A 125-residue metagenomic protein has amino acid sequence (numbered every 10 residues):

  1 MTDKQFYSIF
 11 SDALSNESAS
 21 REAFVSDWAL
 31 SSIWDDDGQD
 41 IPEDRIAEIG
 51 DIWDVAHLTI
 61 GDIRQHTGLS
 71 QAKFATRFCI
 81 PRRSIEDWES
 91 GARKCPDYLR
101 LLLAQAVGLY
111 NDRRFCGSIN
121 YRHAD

Functional and structural regions predicted by a protein language model:
M1-D54, R114-D125: N-terminal flexible/basic segments that precede or flank functional cores
V55-L58, I80: Alpha-helix N-cap/N′ positions at the starts of helices
T59-K73, L102: Short basic helix-loop element that most often maps to the first helix and adjoining turn of HTH DNA-binding modules
Q65, C79, S90-A92: Residue-level detection of the helix-turn-helix DNA-binding "recognition helix"
G68-E86: Short alpha-helical DNA-recognition segment
F78, W88-E89, L99, V107: DNA major-groove recognition helix of helix-turn-helix
R83-D87, L101-A104, C116-D125: General detector of folded, globular domains
K94-C116: DNA major-groove recognition helix of helix-turn-helix/homeodomain DNA-binding modules
